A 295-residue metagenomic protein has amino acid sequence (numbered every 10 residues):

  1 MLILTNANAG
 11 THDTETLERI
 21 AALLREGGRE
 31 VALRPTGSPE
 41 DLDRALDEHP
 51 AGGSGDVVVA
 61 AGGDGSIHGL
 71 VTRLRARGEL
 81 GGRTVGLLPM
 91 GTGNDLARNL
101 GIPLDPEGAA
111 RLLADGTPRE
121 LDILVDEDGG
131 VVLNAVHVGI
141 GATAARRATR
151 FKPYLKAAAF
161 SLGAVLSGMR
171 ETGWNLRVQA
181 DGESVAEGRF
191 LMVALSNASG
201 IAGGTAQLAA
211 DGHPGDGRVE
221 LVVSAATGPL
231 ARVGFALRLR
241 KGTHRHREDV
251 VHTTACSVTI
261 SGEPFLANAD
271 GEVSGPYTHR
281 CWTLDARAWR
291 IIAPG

Functional and structural regions predicted by a protein language model:
M1-A61, H68, R73, E107: ATP/NTP phosphate-donor binding region
L4-T5, G27, R34-T36, R44 (+1 more regions): Catalytic core of DAGKc-family lipid kinases
T14, G69-V71, A97-R98, T143 (+3 more regions): Short glycine-/acidic-enriched loop or helix-start segments at secondary-structure transitions that form or flank
H137, G141, A194-A210, V273: Glycine-rich phosphate/pyrophosphate-binding beta-alpha loops
G141-A144, A186-G188, I201-T205, P229-V233: Short acidic/glycine-rich loop or secondary-structure boundary segments that cap or lie
K152-F160, I201-G203, Q207-A231: Gly/Ser/Thr-rich active-site loops/lids in small-molecule metabolic enzymes that frequently grip phosphoryl groups
L162-V165, W174-G182, G203-A209, T243-H246 (+1 more regions): Glycine-rich, charged/polar anion/phosphate-binding loops that engage phosphate groups from diverse ligands
A180-V185, H213-D216, V223-G295: ATP/nucleoside-binding phosphotransfer catalytic cores, i.e., glycine-rich phosphate-binding loops
